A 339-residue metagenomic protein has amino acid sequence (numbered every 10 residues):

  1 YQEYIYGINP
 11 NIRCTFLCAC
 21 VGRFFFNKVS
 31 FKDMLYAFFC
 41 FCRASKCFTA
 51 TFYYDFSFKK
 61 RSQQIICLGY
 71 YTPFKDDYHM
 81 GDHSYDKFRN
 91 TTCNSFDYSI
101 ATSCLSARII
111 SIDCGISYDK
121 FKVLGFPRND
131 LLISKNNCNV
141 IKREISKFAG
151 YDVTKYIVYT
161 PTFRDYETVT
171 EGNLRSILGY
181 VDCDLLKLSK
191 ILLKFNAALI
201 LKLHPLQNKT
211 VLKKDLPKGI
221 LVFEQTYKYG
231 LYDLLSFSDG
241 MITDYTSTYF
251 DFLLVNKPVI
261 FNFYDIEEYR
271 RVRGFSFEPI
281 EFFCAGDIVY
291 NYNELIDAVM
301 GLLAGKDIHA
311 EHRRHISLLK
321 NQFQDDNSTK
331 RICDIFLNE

Functional and structural regions predicted by a protein language model:
Y1-K135: Active-site and donor-binding regions of nucleotide-sugar-utilizing enzymes
Q2-Y4, R128-K214, V289, K330: Conserved catalytic-core segment of nucleotide-activated headgroup transferases in glycan assembly
F31-R43, I200, P205-F250: Donor nucleotide-activated moiety binding/catalytic core segment of transferases that use nucleotide-activated donors
A37, R89, L188, L231 (+1 more regions): Acidic, amphipathic alpha-helical patches
K46-G69, K228-R273: A donor-sugar binding/catalytic signature common to diverse glycosyltransferases and related nucleotide-sugar
T51-F52, T102-L105, L203-P205, Y245 (+1 more regions): Helix N-cap/beta->alpha junction signal
K213-K218, S247-K320: Catalytic binding pocket for nucleotide-activated donors in carbohydrate/polymer assembly enzymes
D325-E339: C-terminal alpha-helical cap of glycosyltransferases
